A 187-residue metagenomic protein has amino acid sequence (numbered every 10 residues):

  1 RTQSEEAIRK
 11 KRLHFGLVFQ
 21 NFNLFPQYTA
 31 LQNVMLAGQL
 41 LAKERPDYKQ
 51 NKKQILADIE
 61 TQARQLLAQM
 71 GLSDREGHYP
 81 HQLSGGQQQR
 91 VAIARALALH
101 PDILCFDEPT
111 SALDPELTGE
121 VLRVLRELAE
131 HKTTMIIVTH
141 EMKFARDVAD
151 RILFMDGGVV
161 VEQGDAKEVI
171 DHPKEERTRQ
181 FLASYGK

Functional and structural regions predicted by a protein language model:
Y28-A37, E44: Short coil-to-helix segment of the ABC ATPase nucleotide-binding domain corresponding to the Q-loop/switch region
Y79-L83, Q87: Conserved ABC ATPase signature
A98-D102: A short, proline-enriched helix->beta-strand linker immediately N-terminal to the Walker B motif in ABC-type P-loop
L104-D107: Catalytic Walker B motif of ABC-type/P-loop ATPase nucleotide-binding domains
P115-L117: Helix N-cap at the start of a conserved alpha-helix in ABC-type nucleotide-binding domains
A145-D147: A short, surface-exposed alpha-helical micro-motif characterized by mixed small hydrophobic and charged/polar residues
